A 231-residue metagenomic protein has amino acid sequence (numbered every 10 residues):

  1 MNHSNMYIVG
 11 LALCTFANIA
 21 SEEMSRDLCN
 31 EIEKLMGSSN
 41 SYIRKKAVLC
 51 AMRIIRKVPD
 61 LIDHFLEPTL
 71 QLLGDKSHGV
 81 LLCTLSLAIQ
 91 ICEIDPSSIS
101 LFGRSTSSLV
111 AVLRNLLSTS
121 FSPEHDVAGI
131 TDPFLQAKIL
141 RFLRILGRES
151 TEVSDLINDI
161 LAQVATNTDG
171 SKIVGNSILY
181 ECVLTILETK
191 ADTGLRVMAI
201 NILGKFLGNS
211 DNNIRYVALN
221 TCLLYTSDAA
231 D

Functional and structural regions predicted by a protein language model:
S4-N5, S39-S41, K76-S77, D132 (+2 more regions): Short inter-helical turns and helix N-cap capping residues of alpha-solenoid HEAT/ARM repeat scaffolds
L13-N18, L49-R53, S86-Q90, K138-R141 (+3 more regions): Residue-level signature of alpha-solenoid helical repeat scaffolds
I19-E22, I54-V58, I91-D95, V112 (+3 more regions): Residue-level signature of the C-terminal ends
M24-M36, L61-L73, S100-L113, L156-T166 (+1 more regions): HEAT/HEAT-like alpha-solenoid repeats
N115-D132, D169-G175: Acidic, Ser/Thr- and Gly/Pro-rich intrinsically disordered linkers and low-complexity segments that flank or connect
S150-I157, K172-V174, I178, T185-L195 (+1 more regions): Alpha-solenoid helical repeat scaffolds
Y225-D231: Conserved small/polar residues in nucleotide/adenosyl-binding loops
